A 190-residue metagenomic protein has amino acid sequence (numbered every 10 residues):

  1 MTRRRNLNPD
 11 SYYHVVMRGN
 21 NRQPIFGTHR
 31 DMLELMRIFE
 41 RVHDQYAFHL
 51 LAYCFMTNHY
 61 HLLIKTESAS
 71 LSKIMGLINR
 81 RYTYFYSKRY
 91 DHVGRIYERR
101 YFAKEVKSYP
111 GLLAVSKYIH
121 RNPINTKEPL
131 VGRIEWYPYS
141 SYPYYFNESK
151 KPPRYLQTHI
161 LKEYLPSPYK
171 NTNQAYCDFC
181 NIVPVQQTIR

Functional and structural regions predicted by a protein language model:
M1-A52, K65-R190: Short Pro-Cys-Gly-centered "Cys-loop" motif that presents a nucleophilic cysteine in a tight turn
H59-I64: A generic structural motif
